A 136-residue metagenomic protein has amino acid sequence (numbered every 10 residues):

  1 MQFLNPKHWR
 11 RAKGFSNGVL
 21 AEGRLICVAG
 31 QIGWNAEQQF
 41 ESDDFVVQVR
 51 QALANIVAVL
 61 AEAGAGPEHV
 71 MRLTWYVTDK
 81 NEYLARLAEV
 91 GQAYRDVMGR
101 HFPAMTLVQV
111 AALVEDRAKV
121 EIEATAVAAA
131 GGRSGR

Functional and structural regions predicted by a protein language model:
M1-R136: Short, polar/acidic, helix-capping and beta-turn segments at strand->helix junctions that line the mouths
